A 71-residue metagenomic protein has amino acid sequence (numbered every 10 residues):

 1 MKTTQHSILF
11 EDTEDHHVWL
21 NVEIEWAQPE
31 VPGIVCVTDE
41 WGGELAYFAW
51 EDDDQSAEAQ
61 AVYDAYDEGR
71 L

Functional and structural regions predicted by a protein language model:
K2-C36: N-terminal acidic leader/helix
A27-L71: Acidic, low-complexity intrinsically disordered segments
